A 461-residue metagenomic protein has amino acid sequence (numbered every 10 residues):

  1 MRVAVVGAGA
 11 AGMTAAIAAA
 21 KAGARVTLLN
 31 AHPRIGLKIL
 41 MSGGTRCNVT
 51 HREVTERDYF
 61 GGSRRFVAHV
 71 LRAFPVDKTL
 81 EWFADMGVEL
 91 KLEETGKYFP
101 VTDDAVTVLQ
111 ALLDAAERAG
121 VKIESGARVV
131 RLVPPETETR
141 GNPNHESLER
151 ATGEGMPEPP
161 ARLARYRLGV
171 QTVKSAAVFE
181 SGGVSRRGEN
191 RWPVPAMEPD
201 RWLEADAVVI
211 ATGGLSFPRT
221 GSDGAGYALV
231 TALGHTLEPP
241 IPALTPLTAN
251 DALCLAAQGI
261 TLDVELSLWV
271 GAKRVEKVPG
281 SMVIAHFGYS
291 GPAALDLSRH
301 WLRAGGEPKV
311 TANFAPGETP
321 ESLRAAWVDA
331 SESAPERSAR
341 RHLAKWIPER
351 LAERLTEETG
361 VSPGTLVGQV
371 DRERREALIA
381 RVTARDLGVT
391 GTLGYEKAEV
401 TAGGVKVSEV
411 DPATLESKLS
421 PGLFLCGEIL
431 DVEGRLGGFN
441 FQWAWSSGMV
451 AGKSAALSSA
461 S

Functional and structural regions predicted by a protein language model:
M1, F179, P195-A207, K277-P279: Core beta-strand elements of the Rossmann-like FAD/NAD(P) dinucleotide-binding domain in flavoenzyme oxidoreductases
R2-L28, A451-A456: N-terminal Rossmann-like FAD-binding beta1-loop-alpha1 element of flavoenzymes
A4-V6, L29, W202-S216, V230-T231 (+2 more regions): Short hydrophobic core segments
A18, P33-I35, L40-M41, T50-E56 (+3 more regions): An anion/pyrophosphate-binding glycine-rich loop and adjacent beta-alpha core in soluble alpha-beta enzymes
A31-K122: Conserved N-terminal/central alpha/beta ligand/cofactor-binding core
S125, E353-E433: A glycine-rich dinucleotide-binding beta-alpha-beta segment and adjacent secondary-structure elements that constitute
S125-E138, P159-A164: A conserved short coil-to-beta-strand element within the FAD-binding core of flavoproteins
A207-L253: Glycine-rich loop(s) and the adjacent beta-strand/alpha-helix scaffold that form part
